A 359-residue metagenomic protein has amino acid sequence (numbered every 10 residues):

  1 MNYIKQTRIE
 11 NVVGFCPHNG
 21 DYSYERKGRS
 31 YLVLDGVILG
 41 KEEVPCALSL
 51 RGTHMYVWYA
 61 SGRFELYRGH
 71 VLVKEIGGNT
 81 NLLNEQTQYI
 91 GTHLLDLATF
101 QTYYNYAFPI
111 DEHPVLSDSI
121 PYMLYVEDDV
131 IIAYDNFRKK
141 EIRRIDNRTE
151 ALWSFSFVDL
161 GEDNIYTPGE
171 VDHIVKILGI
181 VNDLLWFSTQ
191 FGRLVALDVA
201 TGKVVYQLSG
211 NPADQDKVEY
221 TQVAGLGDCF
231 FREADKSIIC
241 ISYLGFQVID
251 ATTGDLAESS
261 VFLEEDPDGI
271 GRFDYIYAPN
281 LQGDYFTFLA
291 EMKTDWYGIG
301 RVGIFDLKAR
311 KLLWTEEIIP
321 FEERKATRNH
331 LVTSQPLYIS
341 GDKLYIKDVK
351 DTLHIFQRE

Functional and structural regions predicted by a protein language model:
M1-R8, G28-E43, S61-G77, T92-L116 (+5 more regions): Surface-exposed loop/turn elements that mediate protein-protein interactions on large endomembrane-trafficking
Q6-N19, K41-H54, E75-T87, G91-T92 (+5 more regions): Repeated scaffold domains used in trafficking and secretory/extracellular systems, primarily beta-propellers
S23, Y56, Y89, I131-I132 (+4 more regions): Conserved beta-propeller blade signature
D135-R138, F187-Q190, C240-I241, T294-I299: Short, solvent-exposed loop/turn segments at conserved positions within beta-propeller repeat blades
V175-V195: Loop-centered beta-sheet repeat module
F231, I238-S242: Long amphipathic alpha-helical segments with strong coiled-coil/leucine-zipper propensity
Y243, G269-L307: Loop/turn-rich, solvent-exposed surfaces of beta-rich toroidal or solenoidal domains
I346-K347, D351: Polyanionic, low-complexity segments and short acidic motifs
